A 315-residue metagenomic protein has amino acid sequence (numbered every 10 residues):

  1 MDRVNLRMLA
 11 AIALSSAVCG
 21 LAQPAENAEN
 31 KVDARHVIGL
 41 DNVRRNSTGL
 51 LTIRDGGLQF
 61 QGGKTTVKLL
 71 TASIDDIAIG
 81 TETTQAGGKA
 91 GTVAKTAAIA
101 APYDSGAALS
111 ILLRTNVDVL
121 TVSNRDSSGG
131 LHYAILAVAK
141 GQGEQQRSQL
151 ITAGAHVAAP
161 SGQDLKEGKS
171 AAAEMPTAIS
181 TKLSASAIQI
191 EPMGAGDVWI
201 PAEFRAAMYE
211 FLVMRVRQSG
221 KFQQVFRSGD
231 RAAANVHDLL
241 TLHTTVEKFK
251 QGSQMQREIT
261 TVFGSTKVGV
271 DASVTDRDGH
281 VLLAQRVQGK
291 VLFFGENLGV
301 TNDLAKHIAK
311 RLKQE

Functional and structural regions predicted by a protein language model:
M1-A10: Bacterial N-terminal signal peptides that target proteins for export
L9-V18: Bacterial N-terminal signal peptides
A22-T48, P160-Q218, Q251, A284-G289 (+3 more regions): A structural "domain/chain start" motif
R54-T96: Phosphoinositide-binding peripheral membrane targeting modules
D55, T71, G143-R147, I151 (+5 more regions): Extracytoplasmic/secreted envelope proteins and their assembly/folding machinery, especially bacterial periplasmic
G62-K64, H132-V138, M193-E203, I259 (+1 more regions): Second-shell loop/turn segments in exported
A78-G168: Acidic, Ser/Thr- and proline-rich intrinsically disordered linker/docking segments of eukaryotic scaffolds
T81-V117, S228-D278, G295: Surface-exposed short loop/turn segments
